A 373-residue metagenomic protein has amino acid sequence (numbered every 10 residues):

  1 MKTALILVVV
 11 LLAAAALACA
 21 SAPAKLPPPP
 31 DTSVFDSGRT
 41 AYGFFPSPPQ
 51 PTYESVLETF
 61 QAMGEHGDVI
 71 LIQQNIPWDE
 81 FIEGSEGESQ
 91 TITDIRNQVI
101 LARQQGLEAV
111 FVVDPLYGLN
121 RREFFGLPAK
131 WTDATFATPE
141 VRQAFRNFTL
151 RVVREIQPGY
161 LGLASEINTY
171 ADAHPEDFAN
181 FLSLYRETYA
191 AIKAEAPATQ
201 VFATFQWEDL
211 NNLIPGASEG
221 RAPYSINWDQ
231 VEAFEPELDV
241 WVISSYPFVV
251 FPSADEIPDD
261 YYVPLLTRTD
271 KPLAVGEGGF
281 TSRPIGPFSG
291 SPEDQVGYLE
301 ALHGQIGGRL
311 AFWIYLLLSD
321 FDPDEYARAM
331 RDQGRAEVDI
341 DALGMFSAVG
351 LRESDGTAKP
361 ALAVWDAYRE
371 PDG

Functional and structural regions predicted by a protein language model:
A15-A18: C-terminal motif of bacterial Sec signal peptides marking the signal peptidase cleavage site
L26-R142, G162, E166-N168, V242 (+2 more regions): N-terminal substrate-binding region of glycoside hydrolase catalytic domains
L26-S37, I285-G297, R309, I314-G373: Aromatic-rich peripheral "rim/lid" segments of glycoside hydrolase catalytic domains that contact and position glycan
P51-F60, D94-N97, F145-T149, N211-A233 (+2 more regions): Alpha-helical scaffolding within the catalytic cores of extracellular/periplasmic polymer-degrading hydrolases
I72-Q74, I156-G159, L163-S165, F205 (+2 more regions): Aromatic- and acid-rich polysaccharide-binding/catalytic face of secreted or lumenal carbohydrate-active enzymes
Y117, T169, A203-N212, I243-Y246 (+3 more regions): Active-site clefts of carbohydrate-active enzymes
R146-F178, F202-T204: Active-site groove signature of glycoside hydrolases
G162-S165, L184-P223, K271-R283, L310-L318: Aromatic-lined carbohydrate-recognition surfaces of secreted/lumenal glycan-active proteins
